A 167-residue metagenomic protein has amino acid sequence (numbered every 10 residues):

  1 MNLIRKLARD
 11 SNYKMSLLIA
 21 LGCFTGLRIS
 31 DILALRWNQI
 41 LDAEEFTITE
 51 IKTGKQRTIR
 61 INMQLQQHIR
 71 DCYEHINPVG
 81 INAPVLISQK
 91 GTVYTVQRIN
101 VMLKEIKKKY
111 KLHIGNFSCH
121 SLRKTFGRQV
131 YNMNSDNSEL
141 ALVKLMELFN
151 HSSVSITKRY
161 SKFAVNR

Functional and structural regions predicted by a protein language model:
M1-T25, D136-N137: Basic, Lys/Arg- and aromatic-enriched nucleic-acid-binding interface segment
L18, G26, S30-L35, L145: Alpha-helix N-cap/helix-start motif at helix boundaries, enriched for small hydrophobics
D31-I32, G127, S135-H151: Active-site-proximal segment of tyrosine recombinases
A34-I40, K144-S152, S161-F163: A short, basic/aromatic helix-end/turn motif that makes direct DNA contacts
A34-L65: Conserved tyrosine-mediated DNA breakage-rejoining catalytic core shared by Y-recombinases
E50-G54, F149-R167: Catalytic-site neighborhood detector that most strongly recognizes the C-terminal catalytic loop/helix of tyrosine
Q64-I114: Active-site/catalytic core of tyrosine-dependent DNA strand-transfer enzymes
H113-M133: Short basic/aromatic active-site micro-motif
